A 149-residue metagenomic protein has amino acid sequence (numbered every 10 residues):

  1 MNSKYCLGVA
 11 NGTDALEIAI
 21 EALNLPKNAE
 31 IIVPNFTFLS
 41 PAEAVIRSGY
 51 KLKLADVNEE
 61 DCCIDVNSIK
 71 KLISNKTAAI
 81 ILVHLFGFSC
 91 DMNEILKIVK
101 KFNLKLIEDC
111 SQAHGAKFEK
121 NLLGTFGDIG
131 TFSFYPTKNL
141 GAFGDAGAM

Functional and structural regions predicted by a protein language model:
M1, P26, N75, G124-T125 (+1 more regions): Structured loop/turn residues at beta-strand edges in well-structured enzyme cores
M1-D14, F36: Conserved N-terminal alpha-helix of the aminotransferase class I/II PLP-enzyme fold
D14-A15, V45: Glycine/alanine-rich phosphate-binding loops at beta-alpha junctions
E21-K101, K105-C110, K117: PLP-dependent aminotransferase-like
E108-F143: Conserved active-site segment immediately N-terminal to the catalytic lysine that forms the internal aldimine
A146-M149: Conserved RNP beta-strands of RNA recognition motif
